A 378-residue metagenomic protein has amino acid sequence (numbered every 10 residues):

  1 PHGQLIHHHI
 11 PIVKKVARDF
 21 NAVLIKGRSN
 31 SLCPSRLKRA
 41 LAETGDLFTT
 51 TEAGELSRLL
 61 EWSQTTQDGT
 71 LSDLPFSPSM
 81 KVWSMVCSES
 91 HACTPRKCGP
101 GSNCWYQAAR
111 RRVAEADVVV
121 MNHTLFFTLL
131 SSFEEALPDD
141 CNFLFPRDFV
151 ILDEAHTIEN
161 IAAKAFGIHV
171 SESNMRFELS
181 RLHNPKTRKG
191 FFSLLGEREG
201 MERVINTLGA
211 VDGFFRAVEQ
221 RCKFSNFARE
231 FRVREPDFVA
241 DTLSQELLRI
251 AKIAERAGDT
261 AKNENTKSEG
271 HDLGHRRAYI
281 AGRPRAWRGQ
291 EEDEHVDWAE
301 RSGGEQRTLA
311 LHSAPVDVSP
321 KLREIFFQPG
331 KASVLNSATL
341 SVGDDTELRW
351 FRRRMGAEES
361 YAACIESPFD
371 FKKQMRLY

Functional and structural regions predicted by a protein language model:
P1, R18-P34, P146-T157, V170-R181 (+1 more regions): Conserved beta-strand -> loop -> alpha-helix junction used to position metal-binding or nucleic-acid-contacting
P1-V119, H123-F127, N184-M201, E219 (+3 more regions): A substrate-engagement module of RecA-like helicase motors
H8, S88-V118, N122-Q245, A338-A357: Signature of the SF2 helicase/ATPase Hel1-core->accessory helical subdomain module
A17, A162, D212-C222, N226 (+2 more regions): Long, hydrophobic, amphipathic alpha-helical segments used as structural scaffolds
S84-V119, L130-D139, R256-R376: A contiguous, basic/glycine-rich beta-loop/short-helix subdomain that forms a polymer-engagement track
V239, L243, L248-R249, P368-R376: C-terminal RecA-like lobe
